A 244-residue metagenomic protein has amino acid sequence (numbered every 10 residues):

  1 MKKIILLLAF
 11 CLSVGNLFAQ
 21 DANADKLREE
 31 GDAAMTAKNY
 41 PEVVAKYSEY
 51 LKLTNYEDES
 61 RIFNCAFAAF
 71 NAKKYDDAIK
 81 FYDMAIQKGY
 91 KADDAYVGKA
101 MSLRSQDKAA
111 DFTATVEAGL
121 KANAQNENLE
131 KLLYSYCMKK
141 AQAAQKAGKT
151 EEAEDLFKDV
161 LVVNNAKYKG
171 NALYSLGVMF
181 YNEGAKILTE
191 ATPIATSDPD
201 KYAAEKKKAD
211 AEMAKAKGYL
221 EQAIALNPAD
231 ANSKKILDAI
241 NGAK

Functional and structural regions predicted by a protein language model:
K2, L17-F63, N71-A72, K80: N-terminal leader/linker segments that initiate helical-solenoid repeat arrays
T36-A37, A68-A72, M84, M101 (+10 more regions): Register position in tetratricopeptide repeats
Y40-P41, Y75, A109, T150 (+1 more regions): TPR-repeat structural position
E49-L53, D83-Q87, L120-K121, D155-V162 (+2 more regions): Conserved structural position within tetratricopeptide repeats
N55-Y56, Y90, A124, N165-K167 (+1 more regions): Short coil turns that delineate tetratricopeptide repeat
S60-F67, A95-G98, L132-L133, K139 (+3 more regions): Canonical tetratricopeptide repeat
N182-Y219: Short coil/linker segments at helix-helix boundaries
